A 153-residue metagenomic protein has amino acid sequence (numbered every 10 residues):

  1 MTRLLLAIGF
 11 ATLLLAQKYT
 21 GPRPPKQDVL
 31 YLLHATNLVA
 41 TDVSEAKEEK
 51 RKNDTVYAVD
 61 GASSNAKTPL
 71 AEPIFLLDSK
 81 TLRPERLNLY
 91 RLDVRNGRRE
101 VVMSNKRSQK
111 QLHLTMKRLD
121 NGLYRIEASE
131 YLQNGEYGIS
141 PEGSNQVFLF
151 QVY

Functional and structural regions predicted by a protein language model:
M1-A7: Sec-dependent signal peptide recognition, specifically the positively charged N-region followed immediately by
A7-Q17: Hydrophobic h-region of N-terminal signal peptides that target proteins for export in Gram-negative bacteria
Q17-V101, E142-Y153: Primarily secretory-pathway and cell-envelope proteins
E85-N88, L114, G135: Short beta-strand/loop motifs in extracellular/secreted proteins, especially within beta-sandwich accessory domains
R99-D120: Extended, solvent-exposed segments with strong compositional bias
G122, L132-E136: A glycine-anchored, Pro-Gly-centered beta-turn/N-cap motif
I126-E130: Short, hydrophobic beta-strand segments
